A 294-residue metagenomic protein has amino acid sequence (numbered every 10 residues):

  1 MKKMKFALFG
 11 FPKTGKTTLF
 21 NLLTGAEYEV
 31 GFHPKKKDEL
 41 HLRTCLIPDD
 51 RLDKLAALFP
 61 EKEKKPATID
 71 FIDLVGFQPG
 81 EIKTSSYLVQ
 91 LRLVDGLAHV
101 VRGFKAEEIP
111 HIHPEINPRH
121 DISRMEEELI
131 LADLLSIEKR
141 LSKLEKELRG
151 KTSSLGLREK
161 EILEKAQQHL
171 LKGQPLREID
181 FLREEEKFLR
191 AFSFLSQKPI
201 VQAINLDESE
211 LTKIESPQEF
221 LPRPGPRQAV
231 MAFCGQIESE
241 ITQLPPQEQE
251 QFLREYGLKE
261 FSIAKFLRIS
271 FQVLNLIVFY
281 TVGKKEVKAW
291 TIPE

Functional and structural regions predicted by a protein language model:
M1-A106, L144: Conserved G1/Walker A P-loop phosphate-binding module
M1-G10, T14-F20, T24, K143-E294: C-terminal-of-GTPase-core extension/linker across diverse P-loop GTPases
A26, D49-L52, V75-Q78, R102-E108 (+5 more regions): Conserved nucleotide-binding/hydrolysis micro-motifs of P-loop NTPases
G31-F32, P110-H113, I214-S216: Short amphipathic alpha-helical segments
R43, R51-K54, D121, M125 (+3 more regions): Glycine-rich, flexible loop/turn motifs
L58-K62, E115, Q247: Short intrinsically disordered coil segments
D73, Q78, T84-L195, Q202 (+1 more regions): Long, charged N-terminal accessory/stalk domains
